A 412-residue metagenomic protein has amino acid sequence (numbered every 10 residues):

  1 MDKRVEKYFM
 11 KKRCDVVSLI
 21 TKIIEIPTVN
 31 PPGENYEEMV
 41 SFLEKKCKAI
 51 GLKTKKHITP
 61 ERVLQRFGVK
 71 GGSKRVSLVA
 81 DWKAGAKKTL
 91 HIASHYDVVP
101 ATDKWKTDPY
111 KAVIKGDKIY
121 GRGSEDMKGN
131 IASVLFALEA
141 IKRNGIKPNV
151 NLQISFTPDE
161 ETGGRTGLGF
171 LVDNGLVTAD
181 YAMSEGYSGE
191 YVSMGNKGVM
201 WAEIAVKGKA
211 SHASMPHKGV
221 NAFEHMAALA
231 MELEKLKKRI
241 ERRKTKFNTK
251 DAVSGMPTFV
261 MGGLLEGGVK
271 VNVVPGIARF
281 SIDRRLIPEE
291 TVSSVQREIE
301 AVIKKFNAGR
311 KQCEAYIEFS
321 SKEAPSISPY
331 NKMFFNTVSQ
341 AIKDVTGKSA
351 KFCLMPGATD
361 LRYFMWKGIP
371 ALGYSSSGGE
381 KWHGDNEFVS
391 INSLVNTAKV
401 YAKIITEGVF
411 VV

Functional and structural regions predicted by a protein language model:
M1-R4, K11, T28, A49 (+2 more regions): Metal-dependent amide/peptide-bond hydrolase catalytic core, centered on the "pita-bread" metallohydrolase fold
D2-I119, R143-P148: Acidic/His- and Gly-rich active-site-bordering loop/insert found across diverse amide/peptide-bond hydrolases
K55, L90-I92, S155, Y181-M183 (+3 more regions): Hydrophobic/aromatic beta-strand patches that form the interior of the parallel beta-sheet core in alpha/beta enzyme
V99-K115, M194-A205, Q340-A341: Acidic-glycine-rich active-site phosphate/pyrophosphate-binding loop
K104, K115-D117, A137-Q153, L233-R243 (+1 more regions): Phosphate-handling active-site elements
K115-D126, K348-K351, G384-D385: Short pre-catalytic strand/loop immediately N-terminal to key active-site residues, enriched for Gly-Thr
M127-W201: Acidic/histidine-rich catalytic neighborhood of metal-dependent amide-processing enzymes
